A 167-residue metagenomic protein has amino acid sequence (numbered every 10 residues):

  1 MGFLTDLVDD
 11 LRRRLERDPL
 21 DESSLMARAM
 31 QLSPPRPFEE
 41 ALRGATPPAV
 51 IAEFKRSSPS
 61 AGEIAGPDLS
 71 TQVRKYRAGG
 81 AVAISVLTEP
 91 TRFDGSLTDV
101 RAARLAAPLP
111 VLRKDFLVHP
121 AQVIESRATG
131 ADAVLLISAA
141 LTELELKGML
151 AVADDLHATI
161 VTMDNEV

Functional and structural regions predicted by a protein language model:
M1-V111, P120, E143, V152-V167: Conserved N-terminal beta1-alpha1 strand-loop-helix module at the mouth
T88, L109-Q122, A128-T129, V134-S138: Glycine- and Gly-Pro-enriched alpha-helical subdomains that act as flexible, kink-prone "lid/hinge" or packing modules
R101, I124-T129, G148-V152: Active-site-proximal loop->helix
